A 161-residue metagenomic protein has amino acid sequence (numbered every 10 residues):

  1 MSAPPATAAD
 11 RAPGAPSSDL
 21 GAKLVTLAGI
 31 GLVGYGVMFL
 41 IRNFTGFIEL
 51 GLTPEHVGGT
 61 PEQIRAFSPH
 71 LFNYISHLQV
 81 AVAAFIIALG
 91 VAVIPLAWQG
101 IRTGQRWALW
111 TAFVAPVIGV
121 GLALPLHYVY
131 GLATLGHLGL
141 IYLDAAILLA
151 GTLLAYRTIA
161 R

Functional and structural regions predicted by a protein language model:
S2-S17: Short, Lys/Arg-rich, polar N-terminal cytosolic tail immediately upstream of the first transmembrane signal-anchor
P16-I30, H77-A83, R106-V114, L138-Y142: Alpha-helical transmembrane segments of integral membrane proteins
L20-T53: N-terminal signal-anchor transmembrane alpha helix
A28-M38, F85-L96, A115-P125, I147-G151: Membrane-embedded alpha-helical transmembrane segments of multi-pass integral membrane proteins
E49-P54, P69-A88: A loop-to-helix transmembrane entry motif
G90-L109: Juxtamembrane helix-break-helix junctions at the cytosolic face of small multi-pass alpha-helical membrane proteins
G121-I141: Membrane-helix boundary connector in multi-pass membrane proteins
A145-R161: Membrane-water interface at the C-terminal end of transmembrane alpha helices
